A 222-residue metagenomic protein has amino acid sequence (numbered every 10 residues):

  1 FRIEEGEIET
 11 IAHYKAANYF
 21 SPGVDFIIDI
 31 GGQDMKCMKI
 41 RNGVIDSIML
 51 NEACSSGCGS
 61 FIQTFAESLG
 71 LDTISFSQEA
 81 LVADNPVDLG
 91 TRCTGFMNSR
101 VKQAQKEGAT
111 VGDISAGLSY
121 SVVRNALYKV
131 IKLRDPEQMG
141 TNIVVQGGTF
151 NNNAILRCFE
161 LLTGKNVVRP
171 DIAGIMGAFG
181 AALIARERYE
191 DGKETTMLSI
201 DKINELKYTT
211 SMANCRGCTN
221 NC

Functional and structural regions predicted by a protein language model:
F1-T10, K39, D46-I48: Short beta-strand-loop/turn "lid" adjacent to the catalytic site in phosphate-handling enzymes
G6-E9, E160-F179: Conserved phosphate-binding/catalytic loops in two-lobed NTP-binding clefts
N18, N42-N85, G174-G177, L183-E187: Glycine-rich phosphate-binding loop plus the immediately following alpha-helix
V24-V44: Gly/Thr-rich phosphate-binding beta-strand-loop-beta motif of the actin/hexokinase/Hsp70
K36, E187-C222: Acidic, glycine/GT-rich loop-and beta-edge segments that sit at the periphery of enzyme/chaperone cores
S99-Y128: Adenine-nucleotide phosphate-binding core of ATP-dependent small-molecule kinases
S121, R134-L162, A173-G174: Glycine-rich phosphate-binding loops at beta-strand->alpha-helix junctions
